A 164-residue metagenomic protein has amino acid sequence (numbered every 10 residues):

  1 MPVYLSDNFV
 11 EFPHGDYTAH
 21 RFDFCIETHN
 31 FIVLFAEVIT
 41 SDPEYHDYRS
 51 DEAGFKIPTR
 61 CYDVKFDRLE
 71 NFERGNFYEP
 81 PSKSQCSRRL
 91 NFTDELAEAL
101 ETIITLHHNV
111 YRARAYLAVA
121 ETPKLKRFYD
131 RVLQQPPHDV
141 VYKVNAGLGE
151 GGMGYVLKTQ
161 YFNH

Functional and structural regions predicted by a protein language model:
M1-H164: Non-catalytic substrate-recognition and accessory regions of acyl/acetyltransferase enzymes
